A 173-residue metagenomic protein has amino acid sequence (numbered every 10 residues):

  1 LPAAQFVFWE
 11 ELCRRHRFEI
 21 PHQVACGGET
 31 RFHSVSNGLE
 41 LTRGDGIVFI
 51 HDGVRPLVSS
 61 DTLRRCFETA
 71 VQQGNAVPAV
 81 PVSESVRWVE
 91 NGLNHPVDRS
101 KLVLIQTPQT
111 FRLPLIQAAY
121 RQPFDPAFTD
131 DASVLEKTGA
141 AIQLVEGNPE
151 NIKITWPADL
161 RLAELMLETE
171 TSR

Functional and structural regions predicted by a protein language model:
L1, P81-E84, P149, A158: Glycine-rich beta-alpha junction loops
L1-D45: Conserved N-terminal catalytic core of the sugar/cofactor nucleotidyltransferase
A4-Q5, T30, G53-P56, S83: Short glycine-rich anion-binding loops that position phosphate/pyrophosphate groups of nucleotides and phosphorylated
W9-C13, C66, I116, A163: Hydrophobic packing residues within well-ordered alpha-helices of enzyme cores
G38, H51-D52, P81, R112 (+1 more regions): Residue-level signal for inorganic ion chemistry
I47-F49: Short aromatic/hydrophobic "clamp" motif used to bind/position activated sugar donors
L57-V145, R173: Conserved core of the sugar-phosphate nucleotidyltransferase
N151-R173: Hydrophobic helical membrane-anchoring modules
